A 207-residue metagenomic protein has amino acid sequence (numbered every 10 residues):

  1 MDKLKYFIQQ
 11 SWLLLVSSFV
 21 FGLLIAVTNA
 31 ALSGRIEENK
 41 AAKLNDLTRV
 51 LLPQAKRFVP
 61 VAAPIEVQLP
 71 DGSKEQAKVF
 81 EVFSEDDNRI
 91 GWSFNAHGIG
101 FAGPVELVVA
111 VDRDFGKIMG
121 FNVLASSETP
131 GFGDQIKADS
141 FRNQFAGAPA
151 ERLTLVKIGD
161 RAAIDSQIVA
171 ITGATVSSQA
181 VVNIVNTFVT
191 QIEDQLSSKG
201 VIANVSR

Functional and structural regions predicted by a protein language model:
D2-R207: Flexible, solvent-exposed loop/hinge segments and secondary-structure transition points
